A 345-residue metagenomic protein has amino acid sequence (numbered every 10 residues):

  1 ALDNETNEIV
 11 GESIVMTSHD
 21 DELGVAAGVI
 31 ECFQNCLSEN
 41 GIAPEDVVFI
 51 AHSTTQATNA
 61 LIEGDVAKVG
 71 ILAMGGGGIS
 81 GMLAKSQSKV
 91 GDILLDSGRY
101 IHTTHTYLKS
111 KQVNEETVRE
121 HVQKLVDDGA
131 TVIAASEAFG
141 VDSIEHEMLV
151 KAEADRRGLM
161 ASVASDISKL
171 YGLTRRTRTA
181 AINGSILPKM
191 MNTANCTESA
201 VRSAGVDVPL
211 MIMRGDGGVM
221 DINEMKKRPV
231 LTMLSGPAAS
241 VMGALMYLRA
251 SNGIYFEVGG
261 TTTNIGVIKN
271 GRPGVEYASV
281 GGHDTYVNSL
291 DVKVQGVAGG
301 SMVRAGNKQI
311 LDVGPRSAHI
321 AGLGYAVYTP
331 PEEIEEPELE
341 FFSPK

Functional and structural regions predicted by a protein language model:
A1-K345: N-terminally biased helix-coil "hinge/interface" segments that flank
